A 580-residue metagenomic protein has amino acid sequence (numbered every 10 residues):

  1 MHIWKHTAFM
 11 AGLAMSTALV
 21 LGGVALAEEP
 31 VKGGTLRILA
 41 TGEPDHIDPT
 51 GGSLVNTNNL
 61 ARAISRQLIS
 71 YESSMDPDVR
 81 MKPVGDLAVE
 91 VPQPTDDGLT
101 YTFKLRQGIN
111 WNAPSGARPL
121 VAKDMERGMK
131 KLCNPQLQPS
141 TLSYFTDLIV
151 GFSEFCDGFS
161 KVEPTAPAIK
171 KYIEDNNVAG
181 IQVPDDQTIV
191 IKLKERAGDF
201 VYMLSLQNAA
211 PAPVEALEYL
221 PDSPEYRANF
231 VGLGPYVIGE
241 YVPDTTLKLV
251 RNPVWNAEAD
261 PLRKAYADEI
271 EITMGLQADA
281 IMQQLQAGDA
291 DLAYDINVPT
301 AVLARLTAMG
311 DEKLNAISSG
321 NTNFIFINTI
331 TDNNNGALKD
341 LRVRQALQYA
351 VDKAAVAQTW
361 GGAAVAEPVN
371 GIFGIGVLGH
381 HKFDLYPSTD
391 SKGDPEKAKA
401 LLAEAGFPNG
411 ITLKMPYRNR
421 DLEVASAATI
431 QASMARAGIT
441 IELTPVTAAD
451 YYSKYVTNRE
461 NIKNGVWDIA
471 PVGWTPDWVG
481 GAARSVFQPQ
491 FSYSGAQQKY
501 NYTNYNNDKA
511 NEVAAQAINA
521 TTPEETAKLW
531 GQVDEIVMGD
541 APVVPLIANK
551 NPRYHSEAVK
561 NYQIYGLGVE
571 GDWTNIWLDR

Functional and structural regions predicted by a protein language model:
G33-G42, T100-F103, M125-G128, I189-V190 (+6 more regions): Short, well-ordered beta-strand elements
L39-D96, V231: N-terminal lobe/hinge region of extracytoplasmic solute-binding protein
V55, G198, V242, T246 (+4 more regions): Detector for C-terminal structural segments
S70-D76, S160-T188, K192-A265, E269-E271 (+3 more regions): Gly/Pro-rich hinge or "lid" segments in bacterial periplasmic/extracellular proteins
Y71-E72, V250-N256, G320-A346, T359 (+2 more regions): A bilobed periplasmic-binding-protein/Venus flytrap-type ligand-binding module shared by bacterial periplasmic
V89-G151, V190, Q284, A337-K339: Aromatic- and charge-enriched surface segment that lines or borders ligand/interaction sites
Y236, N334, A364-A403, R420-A425: Structural transition elements
G239-V250, A259, E271-N334, T359: Extracellular/periplasmic solute-recognition and catalytic clefts
